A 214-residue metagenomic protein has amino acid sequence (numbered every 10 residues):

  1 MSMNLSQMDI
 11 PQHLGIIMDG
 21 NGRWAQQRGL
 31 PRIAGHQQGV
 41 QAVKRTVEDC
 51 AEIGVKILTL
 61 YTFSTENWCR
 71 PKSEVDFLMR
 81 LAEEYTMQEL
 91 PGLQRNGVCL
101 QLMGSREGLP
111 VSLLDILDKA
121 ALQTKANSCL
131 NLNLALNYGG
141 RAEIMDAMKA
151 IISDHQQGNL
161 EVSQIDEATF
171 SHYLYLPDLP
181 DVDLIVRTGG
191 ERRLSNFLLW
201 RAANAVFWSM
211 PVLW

Functional and structural regions predicted by a protein language model:
M1-W214: Flexible, compositionally biased loop and terminal segments
